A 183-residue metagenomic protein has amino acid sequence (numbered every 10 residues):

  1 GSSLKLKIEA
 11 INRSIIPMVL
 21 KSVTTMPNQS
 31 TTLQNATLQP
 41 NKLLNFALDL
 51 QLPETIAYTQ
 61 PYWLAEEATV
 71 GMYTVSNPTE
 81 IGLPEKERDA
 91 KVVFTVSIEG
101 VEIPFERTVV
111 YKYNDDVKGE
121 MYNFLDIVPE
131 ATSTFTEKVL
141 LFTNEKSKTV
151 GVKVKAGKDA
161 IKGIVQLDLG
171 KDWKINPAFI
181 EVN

Functional and structural regions predicted by a protein language model:
G1-N183: Long beta-sheet-rich domains in secretory-pathway and surface-associated proteins
